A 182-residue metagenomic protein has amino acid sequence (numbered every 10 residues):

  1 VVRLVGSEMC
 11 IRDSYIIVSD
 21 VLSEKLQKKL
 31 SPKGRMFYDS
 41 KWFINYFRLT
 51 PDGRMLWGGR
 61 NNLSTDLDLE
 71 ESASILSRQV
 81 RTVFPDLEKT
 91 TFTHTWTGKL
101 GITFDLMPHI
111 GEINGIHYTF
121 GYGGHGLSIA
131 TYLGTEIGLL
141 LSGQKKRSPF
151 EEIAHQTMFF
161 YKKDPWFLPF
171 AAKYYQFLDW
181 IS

Functional and structural regions predicted by a protein language model:
V1, Y46, H109: Short, surface-exposed charged micro-motifs
V1-G6, C10-I11: Single conserved hydrophobic/aromatic residue that forms the stacking wall/gate of nucleotide- or nucleobase-binding
S7-E8, R35-D39, G98-L100: Short Gly/Pro-enriched turn/cap motifs at secondary-structure boundaries
D13-Y15, N45: Small-molecule pocket liners
S19, L49-T50, G111-I113: Active-site beta-strand termini and strand-to-loop segments that position acidic
L22-M55: Conserved FAD-binding catalytic core of PHBH/FMO-like flavoproteins
W57-R60: Short beta-strands and strand-loop turn motifs
N62-W180: C-terminal catalytic lobe of FAD-dependent flavoproteins
